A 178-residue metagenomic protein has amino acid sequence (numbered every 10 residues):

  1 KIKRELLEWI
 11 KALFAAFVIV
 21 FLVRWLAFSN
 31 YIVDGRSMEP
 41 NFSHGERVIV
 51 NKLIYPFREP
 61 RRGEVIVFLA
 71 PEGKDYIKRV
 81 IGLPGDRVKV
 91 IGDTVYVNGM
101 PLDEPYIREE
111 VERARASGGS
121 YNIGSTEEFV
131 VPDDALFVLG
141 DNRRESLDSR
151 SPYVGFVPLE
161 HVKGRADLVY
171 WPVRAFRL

Functional and structural regions predicted by a protein language model:
K1-L7, L22, L26-I32, E39-L178: Soluble "head" domains of membrane/secretory-pathway proteins
